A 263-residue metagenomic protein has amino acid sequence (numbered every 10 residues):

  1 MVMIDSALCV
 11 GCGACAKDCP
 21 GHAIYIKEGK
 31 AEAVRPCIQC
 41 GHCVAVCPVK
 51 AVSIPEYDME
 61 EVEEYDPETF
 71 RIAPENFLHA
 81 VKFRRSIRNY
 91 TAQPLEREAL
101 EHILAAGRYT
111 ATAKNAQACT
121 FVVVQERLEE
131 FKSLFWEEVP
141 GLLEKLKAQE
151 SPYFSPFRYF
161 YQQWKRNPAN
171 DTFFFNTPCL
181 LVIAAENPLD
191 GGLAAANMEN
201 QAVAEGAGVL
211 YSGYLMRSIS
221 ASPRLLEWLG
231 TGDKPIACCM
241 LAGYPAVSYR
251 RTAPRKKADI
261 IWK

Functional and structural regions predicted by a protein language model:
M1-K263: Acidic, surface-exposed loops and disordered segments
